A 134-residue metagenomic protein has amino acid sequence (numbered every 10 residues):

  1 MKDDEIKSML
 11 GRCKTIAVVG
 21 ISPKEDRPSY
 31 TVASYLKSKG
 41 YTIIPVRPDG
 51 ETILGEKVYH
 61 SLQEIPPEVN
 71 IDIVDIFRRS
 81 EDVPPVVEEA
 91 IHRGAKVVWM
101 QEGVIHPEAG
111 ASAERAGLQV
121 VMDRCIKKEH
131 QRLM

Functional and structural regions predicted by a protein language model:
M1-R12: Short N-terminal or domain-adjacent regulatory/targeting segments
A17-V19: Conserved beta-strand elements of the Class I
S22-Y30, S34-L54: NAD(P)-binding Rossmann-fold cofactor-contacting core
K39-Y41, R93-V98, A116-L118: A short helix->loop->beta-strand "cap" motif at the edges of active sites that frequently abuts
I53-E56, V69, E108-A111, E129-M134: Short, charged, surface-exposed secondary-structure boundary motifs
L62-V104: Mid-chain, well-packed structural core segment of small domains
E102-H130: Rossmann-fold NAD(P)-binding glycine/threonine-rich loop
